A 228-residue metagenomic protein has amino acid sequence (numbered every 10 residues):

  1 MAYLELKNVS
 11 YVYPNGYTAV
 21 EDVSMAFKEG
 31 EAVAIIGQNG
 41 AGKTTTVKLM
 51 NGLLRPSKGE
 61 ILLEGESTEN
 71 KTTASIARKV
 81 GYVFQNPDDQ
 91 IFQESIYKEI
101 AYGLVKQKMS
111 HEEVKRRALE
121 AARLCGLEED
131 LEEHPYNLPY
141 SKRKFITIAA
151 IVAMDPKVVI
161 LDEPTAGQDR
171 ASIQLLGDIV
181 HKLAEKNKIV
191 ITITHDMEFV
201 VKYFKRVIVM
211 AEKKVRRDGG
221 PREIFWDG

Functional and structural regions predicted by a protein language model:
I36-Q38: The feature captures the beta-strand-to-loop junction immediately N-terminal to the Walker
N51: Helix-to-loop junction immediately C-terminal to a conserved catalytic motif
G59-S67, I76: Conserved ABC transporter NBD signature motif
E112-D130: Conserved ABC ATPase "signature" region
H134-L138: Conserved ABC ATPase signature
T194-H195: H-loop/switch region of ABC-family ATPase nucleotide-binding domains
K214-G228: Conserved beta-strand-loop-alpha-helix hinge in the C-terminal portion of ABC ATPase nucleotide-binding domains
